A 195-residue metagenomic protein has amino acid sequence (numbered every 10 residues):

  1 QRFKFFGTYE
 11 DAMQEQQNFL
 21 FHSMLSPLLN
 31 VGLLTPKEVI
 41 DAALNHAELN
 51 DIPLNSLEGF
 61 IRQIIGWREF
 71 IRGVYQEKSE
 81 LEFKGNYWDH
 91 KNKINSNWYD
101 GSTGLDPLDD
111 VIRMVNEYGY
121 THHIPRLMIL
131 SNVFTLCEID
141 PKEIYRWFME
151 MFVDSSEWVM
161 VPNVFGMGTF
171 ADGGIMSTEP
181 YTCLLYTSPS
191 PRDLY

Functional and structural regions predicted by a protein language model:
Q1-G119, T135-L136, W147-D172, S177: Catalytic cores of enzymes that engage adenine nucleotides and/or redox cofactors via long glycine-rich, Lys/Arg/His
H123-I124: Generic helix N-cap/helix-start motif at coil->alpha-helix transitions
L130-F134: Alpha-helical support elements that line or immediately flank enzyme active sites and cofactor-binding pockets
D140-K142: Structural helix-adjacent loops and short alpha-helical linkers that scaffold large soluble proteins
E179-T182, S188: Functionally critical mobile loop/hinge segments
Y186-Y195: Conserved small/polar residues in nucleotide/adenosyl-binding loops
